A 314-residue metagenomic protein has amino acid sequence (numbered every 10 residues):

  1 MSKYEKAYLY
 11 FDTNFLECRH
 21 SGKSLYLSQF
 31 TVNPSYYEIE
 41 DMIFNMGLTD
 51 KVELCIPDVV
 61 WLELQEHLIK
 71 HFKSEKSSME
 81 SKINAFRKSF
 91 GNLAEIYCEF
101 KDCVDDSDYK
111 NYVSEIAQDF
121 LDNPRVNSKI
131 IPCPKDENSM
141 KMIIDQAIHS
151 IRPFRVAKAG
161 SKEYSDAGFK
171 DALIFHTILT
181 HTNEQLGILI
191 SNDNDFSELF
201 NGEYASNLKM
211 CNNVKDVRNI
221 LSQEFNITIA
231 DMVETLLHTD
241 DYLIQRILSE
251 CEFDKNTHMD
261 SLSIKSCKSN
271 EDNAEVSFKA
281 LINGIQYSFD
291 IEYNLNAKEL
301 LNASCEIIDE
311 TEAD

Functional and structural regions predicted by a protein language model:
S2-Q185, D195-E312: Active-site-proximal, substrate-binding regions of enzyme catalytic domains and RNA-binding/basic surfaces
I188-N192: Acidic beta-strand-to-loop metal/phosphate-binding motif
